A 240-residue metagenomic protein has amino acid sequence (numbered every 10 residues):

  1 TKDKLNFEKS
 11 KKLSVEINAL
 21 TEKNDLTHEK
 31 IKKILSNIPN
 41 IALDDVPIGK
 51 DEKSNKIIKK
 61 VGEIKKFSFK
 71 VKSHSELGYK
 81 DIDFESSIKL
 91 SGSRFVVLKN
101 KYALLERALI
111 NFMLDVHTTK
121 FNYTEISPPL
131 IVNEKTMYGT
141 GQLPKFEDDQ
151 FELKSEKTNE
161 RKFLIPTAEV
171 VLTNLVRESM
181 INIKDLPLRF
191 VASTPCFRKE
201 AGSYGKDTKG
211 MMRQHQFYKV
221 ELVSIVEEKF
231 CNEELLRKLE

Functional and structural regions predicted by a protein language model:
T1-K65: N-terminal alpha-helical targeting/anchoring segments
K60-E240: TRNA-recognition modules of translation machinery and tRNA-sensing kinases, especially anticodon-binding
